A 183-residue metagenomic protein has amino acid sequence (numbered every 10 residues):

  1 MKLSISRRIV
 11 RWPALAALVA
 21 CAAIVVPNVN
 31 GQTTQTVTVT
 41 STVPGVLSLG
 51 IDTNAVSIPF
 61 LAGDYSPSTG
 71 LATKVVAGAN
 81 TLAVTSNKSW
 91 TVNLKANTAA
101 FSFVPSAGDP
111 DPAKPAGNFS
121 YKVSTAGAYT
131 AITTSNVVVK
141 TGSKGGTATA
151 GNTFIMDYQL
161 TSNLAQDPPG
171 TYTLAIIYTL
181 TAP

Functional and structural regions predicted by a protein language model:
K2-A16: Bacterial N-terminal signal peptides that target proteins for export
S6, A20-C21, D52: Residue-level detector of alpha-helical transmembrane segments in integral membrane proteins
A17-V19, V29: Cleavable N-terminal signal peptides
P27-K114, V137-P183: N-terminal small/polar-rich segments of proteins
G117-A128: Short beta-strand segments and strand-loop junctions that repeat across beta-rich extracellular domains
